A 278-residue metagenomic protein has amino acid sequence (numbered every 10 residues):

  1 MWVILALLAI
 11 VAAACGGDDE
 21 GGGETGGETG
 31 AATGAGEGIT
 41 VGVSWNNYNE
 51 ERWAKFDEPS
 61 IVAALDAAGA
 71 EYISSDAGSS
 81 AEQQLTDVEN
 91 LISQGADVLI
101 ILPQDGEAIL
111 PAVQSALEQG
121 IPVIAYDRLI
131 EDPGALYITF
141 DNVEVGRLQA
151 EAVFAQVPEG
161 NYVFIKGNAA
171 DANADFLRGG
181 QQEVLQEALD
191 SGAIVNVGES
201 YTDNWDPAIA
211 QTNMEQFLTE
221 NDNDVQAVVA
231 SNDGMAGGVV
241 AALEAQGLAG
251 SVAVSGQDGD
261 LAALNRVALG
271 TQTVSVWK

Functional and structural regions predicted by a protein language model:
M1-V3: Bacterial N-terminal signal peptides that target proteins for export
I10-A14: C-terminal motif of bacterial Sec signal peptides marking the signal peptidase cleavage site
C15-K278: A residue-level marker of the well-folded mature domains of exported/periplasmic proteins
